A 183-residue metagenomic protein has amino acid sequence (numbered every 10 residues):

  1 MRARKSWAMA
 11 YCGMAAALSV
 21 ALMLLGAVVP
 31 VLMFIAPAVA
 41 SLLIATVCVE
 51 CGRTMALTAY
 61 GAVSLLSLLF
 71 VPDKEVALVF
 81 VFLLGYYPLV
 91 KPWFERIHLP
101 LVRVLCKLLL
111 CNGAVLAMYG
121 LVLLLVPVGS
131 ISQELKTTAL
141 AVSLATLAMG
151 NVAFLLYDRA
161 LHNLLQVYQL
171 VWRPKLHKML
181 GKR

Functional and structural regions predicted by a protein language model:
R2-E50, M55: Hydrophobic transmembrane alpha-helices
K5, L140-R183: Alpha-helical transmembrane segments and their cytosolic interface
M9-M14, I35, L57-G61, A77-L78 (+2 more regions): Hydrophobic alpha-helical transmembrane segments
L24-M33, S64-W93: Interfacial aromatic-anchored transmembrane helix boundaries in multi-pass membrane proteins
A56-L66, R103-N112: Central hydrophobic cores of alpha-helical transmembrane segments in multi-pass integral membrane proteins
D73, L108-L125, N151, L155-R159: Mid-bilayer segments of alpha-helical transmembrane spans in multi-pass integral membrane proteins that mediate
V81-G120: Short helix-perturbing small/polar motifs within transmembrane alpha-helices
L125-A139: Membrane-interface helix termini and inter-helical loops of multi-pass transporters
